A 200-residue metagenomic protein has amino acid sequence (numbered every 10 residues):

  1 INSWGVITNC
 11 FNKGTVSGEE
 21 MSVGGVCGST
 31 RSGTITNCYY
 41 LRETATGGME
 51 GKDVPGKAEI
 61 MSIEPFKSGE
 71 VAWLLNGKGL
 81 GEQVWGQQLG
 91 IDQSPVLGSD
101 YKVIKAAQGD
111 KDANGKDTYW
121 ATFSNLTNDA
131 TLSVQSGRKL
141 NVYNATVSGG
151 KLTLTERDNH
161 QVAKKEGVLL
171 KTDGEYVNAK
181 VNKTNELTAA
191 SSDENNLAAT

Functional and structural regions predicted by a protein language model:
I1-A106, S148-T153: Predominantly extracellular beta-rich ligand-binding scaffolds that present long acidic/polar faces for carbohydrate
K102-Q135, R157-T200: A short, polar beta-strand/turn micro-motif
S136-N159, L170: A structural signal for long, well-ordered, hydrophobic/aromatic- and basic-residue-enriched core segments of folded
